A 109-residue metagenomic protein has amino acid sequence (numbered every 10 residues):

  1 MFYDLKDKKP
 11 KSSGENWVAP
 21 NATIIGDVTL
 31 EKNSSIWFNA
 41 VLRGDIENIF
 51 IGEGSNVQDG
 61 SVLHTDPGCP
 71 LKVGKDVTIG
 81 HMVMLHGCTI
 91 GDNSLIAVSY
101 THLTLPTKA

Functional and structural regions predicted by a protein language model:
Y3-K9: A detector for short, charged/polar N-terminal pre-domain segments
K9-P10, P106: Proline-rich low-complexity regions
P10, G14-V18, A22, V28 (+8 more regions): A structural motif detector for beta-strand N-caps
G44-I46: A generic beta-sheet turn/junction motif
T101-T107: Conserved small/polar residues in nucleotide/adenosyl-binding loops
